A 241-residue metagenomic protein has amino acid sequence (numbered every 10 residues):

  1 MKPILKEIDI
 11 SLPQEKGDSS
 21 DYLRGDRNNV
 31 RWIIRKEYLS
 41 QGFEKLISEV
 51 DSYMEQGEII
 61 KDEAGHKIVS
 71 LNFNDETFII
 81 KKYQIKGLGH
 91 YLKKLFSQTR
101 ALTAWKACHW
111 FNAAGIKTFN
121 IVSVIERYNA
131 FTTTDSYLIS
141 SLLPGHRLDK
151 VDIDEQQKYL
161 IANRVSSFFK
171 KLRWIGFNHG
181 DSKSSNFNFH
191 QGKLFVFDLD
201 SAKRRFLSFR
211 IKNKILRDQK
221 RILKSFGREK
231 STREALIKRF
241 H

Functional and structural regions predicted by a protein language model:
M1-E58: Juxta-kinase regulatory segment immediately upstream of eukaryotic protein kinase catalytic domains
D9-K16, I79-L88, L160-V165, D218: Short N-terminal helix-initiation segments at or just after the protein's N-terminus
G42-H146, K170, W174: Conserved ATP-binding subdomain of kinase catalytic cores across diverse folds
I68-L71, I79, F169-R205: Active-site acidic catalytic loop and adjacent metal/ATP-binding pocket of ATP-dependent phosphoryl transfer enzymes
G89-K94, K150-D154, L207-F209: Short acidic, glycine/proline-rich loop/turn micro-motifs
S97, Q156-Q157, K212-I215: Glycine-rich, phosphate-binding/catalytic loops in enzymes
A101-L102, A107-K117, K150-S185, L194: Conserved kinase catalytic-core helix
K193-H241: C-lobe/activation-segment region of protein kinase-like
